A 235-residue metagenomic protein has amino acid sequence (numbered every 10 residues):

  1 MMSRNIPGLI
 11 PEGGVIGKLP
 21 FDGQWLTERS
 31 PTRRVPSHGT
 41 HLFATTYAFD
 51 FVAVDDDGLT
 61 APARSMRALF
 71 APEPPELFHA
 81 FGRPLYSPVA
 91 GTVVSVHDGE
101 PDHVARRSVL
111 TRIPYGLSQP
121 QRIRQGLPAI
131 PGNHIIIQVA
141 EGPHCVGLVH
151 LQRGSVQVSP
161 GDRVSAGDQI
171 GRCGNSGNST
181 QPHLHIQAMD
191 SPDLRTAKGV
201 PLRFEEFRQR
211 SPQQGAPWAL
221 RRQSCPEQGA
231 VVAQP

Functional and structural regions predicted by a protein language model:
M1-G99, S211-P235: Polar/charged, compositionally biased leader and regulatory segments
P36-H38, Q125-L127, V156, D162-S165 (+1 more regions): Acidic, glycine-rich catalytic/binding loops that coordinate metals and/or anionic ligands
D57, D98-P101, I170-T180: Short, charged beta-turn/beta-strand-edge "cap" motif at the junction between a beta-strand and an adjacent loop
A71, S95-Q152: Zn2+-dependent peptidoglycan hydrolase active-site motif and core
H79-F81, I130-P131, V156-Q157: Short, small/polar residue-rich loop motifs at catalytic or cofactor-binding pockets
G91, G161-C173: A structural signal for short beta-strand/turn segments enriched in small hydrophobics and glycine
R107-G116, H183-L194: Short, compositionally biased
